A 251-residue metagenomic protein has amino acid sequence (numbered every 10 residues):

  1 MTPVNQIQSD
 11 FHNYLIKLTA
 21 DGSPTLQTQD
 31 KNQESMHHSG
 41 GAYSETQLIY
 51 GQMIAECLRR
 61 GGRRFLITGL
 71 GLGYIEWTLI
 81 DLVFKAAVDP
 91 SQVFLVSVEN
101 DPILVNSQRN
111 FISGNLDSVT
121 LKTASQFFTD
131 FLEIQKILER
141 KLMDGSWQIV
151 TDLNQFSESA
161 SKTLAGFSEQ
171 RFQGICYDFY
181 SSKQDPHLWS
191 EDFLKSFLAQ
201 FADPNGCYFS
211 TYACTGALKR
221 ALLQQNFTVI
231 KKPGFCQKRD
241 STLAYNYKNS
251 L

Functional and structural regions predicted by a protein language model:
M1-T68, L72-A86, D185: Class I S-adenosylmethionine
S23, Q92, S241: A residue-level signal for beta-strand positions that form part of recognition/binding surfaces within mature
Q29-E34, K85-D89, A160-Q170, A199-C207: Intrinsically disordered, low-complexity coil segments
E56-E169, C176, H187-L194, Q225 (+1 more regions): The AdoMet/dcAdoMet-binding core of the Class I SAM-like
R109-S113, A244-S250: Short, surface-exposed amphipathic charged segments that create phosphate/polyanion-binding patches used for binding
D178-Y180: Cell-envelope and extracellular/periplasmic
K183-K248: C-terminal substrate-binding/active-site "lid" region of AdoMet-derived donor-dependent transferases
